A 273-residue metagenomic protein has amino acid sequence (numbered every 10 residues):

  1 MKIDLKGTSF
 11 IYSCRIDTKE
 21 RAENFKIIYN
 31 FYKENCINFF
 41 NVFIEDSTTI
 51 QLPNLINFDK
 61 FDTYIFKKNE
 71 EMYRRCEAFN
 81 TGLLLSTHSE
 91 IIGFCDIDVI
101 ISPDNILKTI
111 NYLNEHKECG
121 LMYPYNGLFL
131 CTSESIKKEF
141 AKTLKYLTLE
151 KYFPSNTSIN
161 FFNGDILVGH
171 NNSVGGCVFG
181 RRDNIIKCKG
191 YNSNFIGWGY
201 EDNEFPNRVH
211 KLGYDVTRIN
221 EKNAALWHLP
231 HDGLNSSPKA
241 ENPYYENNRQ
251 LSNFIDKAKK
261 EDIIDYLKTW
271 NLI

Functional and structural regions predicted by a protein language model:
M1-N30: N-proximal low-complexity "stem/linker" segments adjacent to membrane-targeting elements
E20-N24, N172-S173, N194-I273: C-terminal catalytic/acceptor-binding lobe
I27-F39: Short, acidic, metal-binding catalytic loop of nucleotide-sugar glycosyltransferases
N38-I50, F66-K68: Short beta-strand/loop segment that forms part of the nucleotide-sugar
F58-R74: Conserved donor nucleotide-binding strand/loop of the catalytic core
E70-L85: Glycine-rich, basic loop-to-helix element that forms the pyrophosphate-binding segment of sugar-nucleotide handling
S89-I100: Short beta-strand-to-loop acidic/aromatic patch adjacent to the donor-nucleotide binding site
S102, I106-S193: Conserved catalytic core of nucleotide-sugar-dependent glycosyltransferases
